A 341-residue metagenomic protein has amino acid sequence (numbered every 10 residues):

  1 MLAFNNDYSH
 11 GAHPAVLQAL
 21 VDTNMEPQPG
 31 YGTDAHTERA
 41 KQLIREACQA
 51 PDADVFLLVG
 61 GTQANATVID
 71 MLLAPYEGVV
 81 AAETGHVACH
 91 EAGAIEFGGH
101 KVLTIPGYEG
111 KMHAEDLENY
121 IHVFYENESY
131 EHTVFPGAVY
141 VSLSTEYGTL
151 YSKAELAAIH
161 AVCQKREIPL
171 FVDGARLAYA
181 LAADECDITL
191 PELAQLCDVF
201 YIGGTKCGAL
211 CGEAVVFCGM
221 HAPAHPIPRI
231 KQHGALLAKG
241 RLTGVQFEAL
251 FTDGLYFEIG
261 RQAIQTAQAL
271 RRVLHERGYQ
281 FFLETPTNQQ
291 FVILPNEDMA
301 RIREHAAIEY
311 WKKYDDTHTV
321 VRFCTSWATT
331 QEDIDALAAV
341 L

Functional and structural regions predicted by a protein language model:
H13-G61, E83-A88, A94: Conserved N-terminal alpha-helix of the aminotransferase class I/II PLP-enzyme fold
M71-C89, E118: Conserved PLP-anchoring active-site segment centered on the Schiff-base-forming lysine
A74-Y76, Q268-L341: Conserved C-terminal alpha-helix-loop-beta "cap" of PLP-dependent enzymes that closes/shapes the active-site mouth
G99-E146, Y151-A158: PLP-dependent aminotransferase-class I/II
V102-L103, L170-V172, F281, E309-Y310: Hydrophobic beta-strand scaffold residues
F135-P136, Y140-T145, L150, I188-R277 (+1 more regions): Active-site C-terminal subdomain of aminotransferase-like
Y151-A183: Catalytic PLP-binding core of fold-type I/II PLP enzymes
